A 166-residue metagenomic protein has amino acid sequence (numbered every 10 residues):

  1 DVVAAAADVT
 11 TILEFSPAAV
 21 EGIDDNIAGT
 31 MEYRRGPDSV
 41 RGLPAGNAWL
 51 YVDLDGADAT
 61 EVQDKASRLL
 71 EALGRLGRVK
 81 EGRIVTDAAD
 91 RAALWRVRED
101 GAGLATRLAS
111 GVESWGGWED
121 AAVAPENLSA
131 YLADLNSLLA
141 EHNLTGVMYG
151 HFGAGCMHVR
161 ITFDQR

Functional and structural regions predicted by a protein language model:
D1-R166: Noncatalytic alpha-helical scaffold of FAD-dependent oxidoreductases
